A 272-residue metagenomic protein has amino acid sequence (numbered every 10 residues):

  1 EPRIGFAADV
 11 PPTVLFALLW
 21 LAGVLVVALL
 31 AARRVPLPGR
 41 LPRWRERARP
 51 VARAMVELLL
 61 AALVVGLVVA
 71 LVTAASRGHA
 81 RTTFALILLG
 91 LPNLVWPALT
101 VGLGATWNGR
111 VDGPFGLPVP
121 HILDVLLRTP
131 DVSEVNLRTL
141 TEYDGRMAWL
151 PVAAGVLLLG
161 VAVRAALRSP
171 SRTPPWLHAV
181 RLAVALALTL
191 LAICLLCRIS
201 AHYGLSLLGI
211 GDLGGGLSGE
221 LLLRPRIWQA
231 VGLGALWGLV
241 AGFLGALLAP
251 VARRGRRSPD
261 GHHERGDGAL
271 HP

Functional and structural regions predicted by a protein language model:
E1-R33: Transmembrane-helix bundle segments that line or gate the permeation/cavity pathway in multi-pass membrane proteins
E1-V10, A70-V156, A192-H271: Long, glycine/tryptophan/cysteine-rich extracytoplasmic
P12-L19, R49-R77, F84-L86: Early transmembrane alpha-helices of polytopic membrane proteins
V14, L18, V51, M55 (+5 more regions): Alpha-helical transmembrane segments
A22-M55, A70-A75, L158-V184, A192-H202 (+1 more regions): Cytoplasmic membrane-interface segments at the C-terminal ends of transmembrane helices
